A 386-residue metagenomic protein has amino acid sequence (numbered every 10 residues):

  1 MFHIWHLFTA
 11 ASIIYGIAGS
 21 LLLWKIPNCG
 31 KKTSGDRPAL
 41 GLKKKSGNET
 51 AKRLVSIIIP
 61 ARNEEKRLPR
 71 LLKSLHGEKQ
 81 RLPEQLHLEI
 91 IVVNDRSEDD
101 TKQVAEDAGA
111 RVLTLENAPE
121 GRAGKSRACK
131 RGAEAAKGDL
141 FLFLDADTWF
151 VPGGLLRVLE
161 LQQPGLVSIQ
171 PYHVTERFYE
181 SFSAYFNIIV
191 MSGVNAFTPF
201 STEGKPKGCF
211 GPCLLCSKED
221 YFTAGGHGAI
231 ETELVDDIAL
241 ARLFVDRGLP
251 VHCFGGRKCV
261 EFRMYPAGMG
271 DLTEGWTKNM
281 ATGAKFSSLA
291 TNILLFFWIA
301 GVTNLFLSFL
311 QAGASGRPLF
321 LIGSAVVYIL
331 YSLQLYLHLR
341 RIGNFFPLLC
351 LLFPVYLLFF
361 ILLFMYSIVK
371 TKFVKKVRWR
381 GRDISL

Functional and structural regions predicted by a protein language model:
M1-G47, A184, F360: N-terminal membrane-anchoring/stem segments of glycan-assembly enzymes
I14, A18-G19, T114-A128, L159-L215 (+3 more regions): Long helical/loop segments within the catalytic core of UDP-sugar-dependent glycosyltransferases, especially the large
R37-A39, I293, F297-V374: Membrane-embedded multi-pass helical conduit in multi-pass membrane proteins, especially envelope-biosynthetic
K73-H87: Short, acidic, metal-binding catalytic loop of nucleotide-sugar glycosyltransferases
N94-Q103, N117, T148: A conserved acidic beta->alpha catalytic loop
D100, A146-L161: Acidic donor-binding/catalytic loop of UDP-sugar-dependent glycosyltransferases, especially processive GT2
F141: Short aromatic/hydrophobic "clamp" motif used to bind/position activated sugar donors
S168-M191, E219-F222, H227-A290: Catalytic donor/gating beta->alpha subdomain of glycosyltransferases that bind UDP-sugars
